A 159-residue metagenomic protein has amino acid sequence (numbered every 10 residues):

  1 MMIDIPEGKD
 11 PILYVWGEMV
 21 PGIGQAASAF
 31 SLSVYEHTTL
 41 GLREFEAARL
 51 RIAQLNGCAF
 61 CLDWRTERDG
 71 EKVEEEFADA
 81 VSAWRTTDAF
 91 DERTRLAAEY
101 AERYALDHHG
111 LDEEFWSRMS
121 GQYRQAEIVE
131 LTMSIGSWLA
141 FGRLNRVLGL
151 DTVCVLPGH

Functional and structural regions predicted by a protein language model:
M1-H159: Hydrophobic alpha-helical segments
